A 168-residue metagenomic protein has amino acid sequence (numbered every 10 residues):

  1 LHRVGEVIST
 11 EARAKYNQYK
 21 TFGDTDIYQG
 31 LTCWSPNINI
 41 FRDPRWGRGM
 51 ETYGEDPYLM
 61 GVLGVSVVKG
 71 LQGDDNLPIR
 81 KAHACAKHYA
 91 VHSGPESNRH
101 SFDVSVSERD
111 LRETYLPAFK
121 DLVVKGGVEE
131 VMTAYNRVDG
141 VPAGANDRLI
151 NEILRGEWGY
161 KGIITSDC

Functional and structural regions predicted by a protein language model:
L1-C168: Glycoside hydrolase catalytic-domain context in secreted enzymes
